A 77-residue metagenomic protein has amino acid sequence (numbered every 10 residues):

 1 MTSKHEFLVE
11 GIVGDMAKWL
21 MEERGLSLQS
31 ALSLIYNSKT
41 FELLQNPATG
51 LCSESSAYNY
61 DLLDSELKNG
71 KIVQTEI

Functional and structural regions predicted by a protein language model:
M1-I77: C-terminal alpha-helical interaction appendages
